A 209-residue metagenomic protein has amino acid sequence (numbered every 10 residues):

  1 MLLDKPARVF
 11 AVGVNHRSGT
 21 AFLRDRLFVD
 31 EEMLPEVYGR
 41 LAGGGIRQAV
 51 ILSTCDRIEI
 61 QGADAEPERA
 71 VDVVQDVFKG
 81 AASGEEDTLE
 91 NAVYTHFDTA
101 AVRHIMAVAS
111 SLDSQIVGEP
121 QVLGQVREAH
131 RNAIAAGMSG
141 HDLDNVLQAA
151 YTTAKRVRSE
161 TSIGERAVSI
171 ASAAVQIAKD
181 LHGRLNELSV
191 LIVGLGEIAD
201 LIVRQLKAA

Functional and structural regions predicted by a protein language model:
L2-S114: A glycine-rich (often HGG/GG-containing) alpha/beta subdomain
R8-F10, N145-A149, L195-I198: Short hydrophobic/aromatic-rich motifs at helix boundaries and adjacent loops
V14, E119, L195-E197: Gly/Ser/Thr-rich helix-start
L23, I51, I58-Q61, V122 (+5 more regions): Long, contiguous hydrophobic alpha-helical segments, chiefly transmembrane helices and signal peptides
T88-L188: Glycine/serine-rich phosphate-binding loop and adjoining beta1-alpha1 elements at the start of nucleotide-handling
V175-A209: Glycine-rich phosphate/diphosphate-binding loop of Rossmann-like nucleotide-binding domains
